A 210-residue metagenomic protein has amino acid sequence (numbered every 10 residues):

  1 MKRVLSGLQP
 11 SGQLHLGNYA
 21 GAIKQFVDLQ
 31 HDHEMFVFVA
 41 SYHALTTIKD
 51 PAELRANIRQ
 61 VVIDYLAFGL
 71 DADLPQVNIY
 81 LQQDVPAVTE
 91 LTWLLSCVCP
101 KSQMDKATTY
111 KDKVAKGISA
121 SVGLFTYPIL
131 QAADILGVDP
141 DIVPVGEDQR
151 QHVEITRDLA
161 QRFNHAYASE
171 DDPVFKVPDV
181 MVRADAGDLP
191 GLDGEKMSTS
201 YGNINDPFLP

Functional and structural regions predicted by a protein language model:
K2-A133: N-terminal Rossmann-like or analogous alpha/beta NTP/dinucleotide-binding catalytic cores that position adenine
K111-P210: Active-site cores that bind ATP or allylic diphosphates and position pyrophosphate for catalysis
